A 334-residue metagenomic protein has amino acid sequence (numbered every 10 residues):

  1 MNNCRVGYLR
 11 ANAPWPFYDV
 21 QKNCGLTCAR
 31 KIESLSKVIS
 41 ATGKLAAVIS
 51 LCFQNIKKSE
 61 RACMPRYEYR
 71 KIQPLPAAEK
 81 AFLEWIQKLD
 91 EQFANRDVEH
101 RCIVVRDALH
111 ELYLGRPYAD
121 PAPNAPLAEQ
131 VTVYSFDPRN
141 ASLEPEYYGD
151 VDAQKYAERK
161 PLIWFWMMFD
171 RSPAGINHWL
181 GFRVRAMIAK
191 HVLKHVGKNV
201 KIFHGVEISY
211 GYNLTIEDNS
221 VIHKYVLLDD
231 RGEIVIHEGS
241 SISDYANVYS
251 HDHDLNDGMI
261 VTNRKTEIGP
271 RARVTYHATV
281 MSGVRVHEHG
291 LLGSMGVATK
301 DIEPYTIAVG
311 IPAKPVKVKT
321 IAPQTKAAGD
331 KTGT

Functional and structural regions predicted by a protein language model:
Y8, N12, Y18, K22-C28 (+3 more regions): Terminal amphipathic alpha-helical/low-complexity segments used for targeting or macromolecular assembly
D170, G175-A186, V192-H195, H204-V286 (+1 more regions): Flexible, glycine/small-residue-enriched loop-and-beta-strand segment within the central core of proteins
S241, R273, L291, V297 (+1 more regions): Short-chain dehydrogenase/reductase
Y249, G293, T299-D301, V318: Conserved acidic donor-binding loop of glycosyltransferase catalytic domains
G283-V284, M295-G296, I302, T306 (+1 more regions): Short beta-to-alpha loop/turn elements within the nucleotide-binding domains of ABC transporters
